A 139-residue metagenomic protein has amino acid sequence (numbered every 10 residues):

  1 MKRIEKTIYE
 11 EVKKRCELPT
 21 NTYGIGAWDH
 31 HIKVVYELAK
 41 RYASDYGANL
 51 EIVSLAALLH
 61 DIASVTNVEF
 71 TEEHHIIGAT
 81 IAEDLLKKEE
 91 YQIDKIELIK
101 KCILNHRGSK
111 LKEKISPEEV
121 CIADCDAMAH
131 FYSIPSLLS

Functional and structural regions predicted by a protein language model:
M1-F70, H74-I77: Acidic/His-rich, divalent-metal-binding segments that scaffold phosphate/diphosphate chemistry
Y46-S139: Divalent metal-dependent catalytic cores for phosphoryl transfer on phosphate-bearing substrates
